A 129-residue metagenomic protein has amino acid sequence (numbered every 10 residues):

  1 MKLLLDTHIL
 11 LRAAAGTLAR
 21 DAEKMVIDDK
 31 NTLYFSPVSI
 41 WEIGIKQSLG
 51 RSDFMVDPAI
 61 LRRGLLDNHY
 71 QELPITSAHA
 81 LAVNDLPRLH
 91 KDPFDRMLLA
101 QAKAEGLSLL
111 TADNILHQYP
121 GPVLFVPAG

Functional and structural regions predicted by a protein language model:
M1-F35, R51-R63, E105, N114 (+1 more regions): Short, well-structured N-terminal submotif of metal-dependent ribonuclease cores
I9-L10, S39, H79, L98 (+1 more regions): Alpha-helix capping/helix-boundary segments
S36, I75, A112: Replace "coordinates the UDP/GDP/TDP-sugar" with "coordinates nucleotide-activated sugar donors
L61-R88: Acidic catalytic patch
F94: Acidic donor-binding loop at a coil-to-helix junction in glycosyltransferase catalytic cores that engages
M97-G129: Acidic, PIN/NYN-like endoribonuclease modules and their adjacent C-terminal/linker elements
